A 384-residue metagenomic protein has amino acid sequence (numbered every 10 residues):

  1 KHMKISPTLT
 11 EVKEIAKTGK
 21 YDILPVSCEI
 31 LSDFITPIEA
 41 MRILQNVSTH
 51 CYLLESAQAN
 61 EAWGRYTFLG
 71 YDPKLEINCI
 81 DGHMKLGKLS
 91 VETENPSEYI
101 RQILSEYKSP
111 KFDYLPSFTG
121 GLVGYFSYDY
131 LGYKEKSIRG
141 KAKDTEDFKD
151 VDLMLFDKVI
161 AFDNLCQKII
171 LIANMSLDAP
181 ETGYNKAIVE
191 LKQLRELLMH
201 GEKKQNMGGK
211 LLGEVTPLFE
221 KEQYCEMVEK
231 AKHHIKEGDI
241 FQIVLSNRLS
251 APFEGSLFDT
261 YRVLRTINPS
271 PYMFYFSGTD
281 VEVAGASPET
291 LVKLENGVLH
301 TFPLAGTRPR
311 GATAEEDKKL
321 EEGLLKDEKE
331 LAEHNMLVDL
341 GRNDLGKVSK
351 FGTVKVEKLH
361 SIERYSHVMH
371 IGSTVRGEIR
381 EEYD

Functional and structural regions predicted by a protein language model:
M3-D384: Extended alpha-helical targeting/anchoring segments, especially N-terminal organellar/secretory targeting helices
